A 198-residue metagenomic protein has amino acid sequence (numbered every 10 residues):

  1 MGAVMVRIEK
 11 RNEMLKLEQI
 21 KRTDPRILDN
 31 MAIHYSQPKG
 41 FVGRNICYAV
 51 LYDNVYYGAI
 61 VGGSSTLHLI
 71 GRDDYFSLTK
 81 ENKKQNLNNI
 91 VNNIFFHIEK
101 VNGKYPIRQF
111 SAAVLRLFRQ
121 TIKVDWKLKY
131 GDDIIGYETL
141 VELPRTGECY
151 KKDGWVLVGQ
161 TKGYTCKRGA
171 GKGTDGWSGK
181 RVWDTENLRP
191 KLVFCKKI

Functional and structural regions predicted by a protein language model:
G2-R44, A49: Short amphipathic alpha-helix that is part of the acyltransferase structural core
A3, A32, A49, A59 (+2 more regions): A sequence-composition feature that detects small, non-aromatic residues
E9, G40-V42, N54, Q85 (+2 more regions): A generic structural signal for short, solvent-exposed coil/turn residues that cap or connect secondary-structure
N12-L15, N45, Y57, N88-V91 (+1 more regions): Sequence-level motif detector for i,i+2 pairs with an aromatic at +2
Q19, G62-P190, K196: Acyl-donor binding region in acyl/amide transferases
R44-L69, S111: Conserved beta-hairpin
A49-L51, V193-K197: Short, well-ordered beta-strand micro-motif
